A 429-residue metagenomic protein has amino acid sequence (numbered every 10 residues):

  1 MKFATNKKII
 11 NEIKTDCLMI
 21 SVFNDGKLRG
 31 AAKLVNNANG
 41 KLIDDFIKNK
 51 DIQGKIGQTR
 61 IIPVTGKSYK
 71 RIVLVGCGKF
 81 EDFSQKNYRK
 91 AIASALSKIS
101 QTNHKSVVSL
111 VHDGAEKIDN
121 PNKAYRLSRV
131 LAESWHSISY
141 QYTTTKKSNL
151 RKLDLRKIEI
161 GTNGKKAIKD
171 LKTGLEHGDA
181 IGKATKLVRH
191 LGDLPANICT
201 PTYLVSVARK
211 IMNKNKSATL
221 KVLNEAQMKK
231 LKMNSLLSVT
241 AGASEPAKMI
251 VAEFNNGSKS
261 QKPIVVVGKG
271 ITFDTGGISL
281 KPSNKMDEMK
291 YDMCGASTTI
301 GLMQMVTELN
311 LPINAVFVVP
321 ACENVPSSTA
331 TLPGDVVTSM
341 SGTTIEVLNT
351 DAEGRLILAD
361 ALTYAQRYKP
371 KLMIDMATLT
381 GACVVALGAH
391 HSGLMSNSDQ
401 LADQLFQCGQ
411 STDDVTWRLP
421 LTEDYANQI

Functional and structural regions predicted by a protein language model:
M1-G270: Short amphipathic alpha-helical segment within the helicase RecA-like ATPase core that mediates nucleic-acid
D51-Q53, G57, V205-I429: A generic structural signal for tightly packed, nonpolar segments enriched in small/aliphatic residues
